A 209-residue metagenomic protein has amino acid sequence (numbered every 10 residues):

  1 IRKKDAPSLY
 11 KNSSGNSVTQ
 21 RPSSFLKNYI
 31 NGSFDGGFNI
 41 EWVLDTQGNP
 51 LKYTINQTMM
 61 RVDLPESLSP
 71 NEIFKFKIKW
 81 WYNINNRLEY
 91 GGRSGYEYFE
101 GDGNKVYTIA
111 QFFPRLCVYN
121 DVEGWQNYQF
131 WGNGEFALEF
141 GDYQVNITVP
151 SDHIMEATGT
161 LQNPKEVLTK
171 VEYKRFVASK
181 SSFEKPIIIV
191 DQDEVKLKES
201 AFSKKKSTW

Functional and structural regions predicted by a protein language model:
I1-K4, T19-R21: Ligand-binding face of N-terminal immunoglobulin V-set domains in extracellular IgSF glycoproteins
D5-S13: Active-site-surrounding "flap" and adjacent substrate/cofactor-binding loops of secreted or lumenal enzymes, prototyped
N12-T46, K52-T54, K79-W209: Extended, low-hydrophobicity, Ser/Thr/Pro/Gly-biased non-transmembrane segments
Y29-I30, R61-S67: Second-shell loop/turn segments in exported
I55-Q57, S69-N71, L138: Surface-exposed coil/turn segments at beta-strand junctions on protein surfaces, enriched
T58-V62, F74: Short strand-edge motifs at loop-to-beta-strand transitions and within beta-strands of extracellular beta-rich domains
S69-K79: Short Pro-Gly-centered flexible turn/kink motifs
